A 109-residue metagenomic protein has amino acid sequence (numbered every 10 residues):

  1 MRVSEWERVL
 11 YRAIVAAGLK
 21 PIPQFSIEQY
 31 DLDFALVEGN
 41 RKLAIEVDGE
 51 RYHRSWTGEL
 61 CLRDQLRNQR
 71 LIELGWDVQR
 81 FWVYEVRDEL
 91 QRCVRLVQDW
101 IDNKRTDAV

Functional and structural regions predicted by a protein language model:
M1-V109: Nucleic-acid endo/exonuclease domains
